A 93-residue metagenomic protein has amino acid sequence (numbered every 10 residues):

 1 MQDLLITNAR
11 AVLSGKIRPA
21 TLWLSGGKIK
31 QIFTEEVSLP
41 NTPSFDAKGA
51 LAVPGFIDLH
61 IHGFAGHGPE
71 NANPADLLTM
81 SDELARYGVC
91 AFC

Functional and structural regions predicted by a protein language model:
Q2-L5, R10-V53: Histidine-rich, glycine-flanked metal-binding segment
A47-C93: Metal-associated gating/positioning segment near the N- to mid-region
